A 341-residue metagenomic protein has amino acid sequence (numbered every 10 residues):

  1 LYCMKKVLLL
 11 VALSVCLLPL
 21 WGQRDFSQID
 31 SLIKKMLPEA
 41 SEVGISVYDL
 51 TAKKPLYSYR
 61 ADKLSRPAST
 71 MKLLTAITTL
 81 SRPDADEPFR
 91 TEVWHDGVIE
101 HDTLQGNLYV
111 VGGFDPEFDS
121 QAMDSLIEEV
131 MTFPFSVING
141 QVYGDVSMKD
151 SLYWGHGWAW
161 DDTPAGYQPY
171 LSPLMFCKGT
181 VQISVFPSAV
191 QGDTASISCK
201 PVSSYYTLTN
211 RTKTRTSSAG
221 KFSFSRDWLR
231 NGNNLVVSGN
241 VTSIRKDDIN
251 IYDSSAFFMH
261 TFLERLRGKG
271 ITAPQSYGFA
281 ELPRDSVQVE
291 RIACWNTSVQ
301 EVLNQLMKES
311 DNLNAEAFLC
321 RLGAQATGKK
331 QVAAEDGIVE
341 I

Functional and structural regions predicted by a protein language model:
L1-Q28: Bacterial Sec-dependent N-terminal signal peptides
L8, L74, L313: Active-site phosphate/pyrophosphate-handling residues
L18, E340-I341: Short, intrinsically disordered, charge-balanced linker/junction segments flanking boundaries in proteins
Q23-K63, D124, E129-F133: Beta-lactamase-like hydrolase cores
S31, R82-E340: Conserved serine DD-peptidase/penicillin-binding transpeptidase domain and beta-lactam-recognizing active-site
E42-G44, T70, R90, N107: A common structural microfeature
S58-T78, R82: Short active-site loop at a secondary-structure junction that contains or immediately precedes the catalytic residue(s)
